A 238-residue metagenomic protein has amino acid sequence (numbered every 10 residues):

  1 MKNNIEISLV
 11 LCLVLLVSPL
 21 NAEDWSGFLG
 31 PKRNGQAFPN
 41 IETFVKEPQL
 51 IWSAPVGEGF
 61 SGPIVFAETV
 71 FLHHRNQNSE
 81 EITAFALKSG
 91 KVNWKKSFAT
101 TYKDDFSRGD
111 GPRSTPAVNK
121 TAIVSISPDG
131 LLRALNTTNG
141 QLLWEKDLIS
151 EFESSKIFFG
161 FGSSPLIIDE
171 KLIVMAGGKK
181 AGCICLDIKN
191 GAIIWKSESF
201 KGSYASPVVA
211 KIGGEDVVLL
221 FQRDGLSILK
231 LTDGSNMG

Functional and structural regions predicted by a protein language model:
M1-L9: Bacterial N-terminal signal peptides that target proteins for export
S8-S18: Bacterial N-terminal signal peptides
L20-G238: Noncatalytic, solvent-exposed loop/strand surfaces of beta-propeller-type extracellular/periplasmic domains
